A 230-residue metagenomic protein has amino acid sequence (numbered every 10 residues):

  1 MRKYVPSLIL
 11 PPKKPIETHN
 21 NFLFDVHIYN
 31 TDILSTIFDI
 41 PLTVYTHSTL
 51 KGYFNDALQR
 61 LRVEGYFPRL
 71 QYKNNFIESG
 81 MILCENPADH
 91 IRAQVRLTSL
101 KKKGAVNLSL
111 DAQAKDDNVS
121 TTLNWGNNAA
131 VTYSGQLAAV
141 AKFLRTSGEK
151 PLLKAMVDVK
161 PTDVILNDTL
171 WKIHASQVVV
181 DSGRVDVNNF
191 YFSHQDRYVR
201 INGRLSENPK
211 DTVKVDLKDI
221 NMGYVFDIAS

Functional and structural regions predicted by a protein language model:
M1-S230: Interface amphipathic segments
